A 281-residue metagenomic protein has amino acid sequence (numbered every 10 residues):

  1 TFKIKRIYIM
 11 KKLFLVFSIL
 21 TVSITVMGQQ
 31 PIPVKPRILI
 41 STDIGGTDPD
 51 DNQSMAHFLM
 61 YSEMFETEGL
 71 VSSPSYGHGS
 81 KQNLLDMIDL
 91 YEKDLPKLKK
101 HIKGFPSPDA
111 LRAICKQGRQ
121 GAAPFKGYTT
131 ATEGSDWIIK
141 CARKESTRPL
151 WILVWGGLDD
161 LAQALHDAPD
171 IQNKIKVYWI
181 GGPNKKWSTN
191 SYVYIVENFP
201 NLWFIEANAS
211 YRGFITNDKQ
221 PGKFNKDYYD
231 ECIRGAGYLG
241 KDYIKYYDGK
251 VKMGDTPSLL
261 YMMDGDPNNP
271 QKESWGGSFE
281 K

Functional and structural regions predicted by a protein language model:
T1-Q30: Bacterial Sec-dependent N-terminal signal peptides
Q29-K281: N-terminal acidic, glycine/proline-rich low-complexity segments
